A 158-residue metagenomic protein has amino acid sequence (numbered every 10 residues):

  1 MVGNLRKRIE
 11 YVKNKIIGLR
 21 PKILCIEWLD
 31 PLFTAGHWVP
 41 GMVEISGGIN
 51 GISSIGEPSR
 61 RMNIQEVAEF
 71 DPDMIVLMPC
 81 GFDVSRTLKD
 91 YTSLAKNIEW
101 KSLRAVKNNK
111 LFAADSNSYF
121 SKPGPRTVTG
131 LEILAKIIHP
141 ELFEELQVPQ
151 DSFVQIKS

Functional and structural regions predicted by a protein language model:
M1-S158: N-terminal ligand-binding lobe of clamshell/alpha-beta domains
